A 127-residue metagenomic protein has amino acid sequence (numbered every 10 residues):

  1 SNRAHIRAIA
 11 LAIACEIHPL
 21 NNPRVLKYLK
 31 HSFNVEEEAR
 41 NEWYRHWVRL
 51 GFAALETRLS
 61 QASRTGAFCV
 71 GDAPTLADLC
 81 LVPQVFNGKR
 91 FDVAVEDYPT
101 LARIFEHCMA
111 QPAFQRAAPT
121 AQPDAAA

Functional and structural regions predicted by a protein language model:
S1, N22, T100, T120-A121: Proline- and acidic/polar-enriched loop/turn elements at helix boundaries
S1-I9: Alpha-helical scaffolds flanking conserved acidic
I6, L20, R24, A126-A127: Short flexible/disordered coil segments
C15-A110: GST-like fold's C-terminal all-alpha helical module
F114-A127: Terminal-tail/helix-coil boundary detector
